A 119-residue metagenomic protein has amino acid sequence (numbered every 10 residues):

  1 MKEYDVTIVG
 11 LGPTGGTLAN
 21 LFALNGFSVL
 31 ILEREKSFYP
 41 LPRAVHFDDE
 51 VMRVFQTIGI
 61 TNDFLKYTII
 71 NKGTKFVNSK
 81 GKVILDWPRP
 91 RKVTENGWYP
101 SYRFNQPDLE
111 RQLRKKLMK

Functional and structural regions predicted by a protein language model:
M1-T14, L30: Beta1/beta-strand and adjacent pyrophosphate-binding region of the FAD-binding site in flavoprotein oxidoreductases
K2-E3, Y39-R43, F47: Accessory recognition modules or surfaces
G10, G26, G59: Conserved functional loop/turn residues at catalytic and ligand-binding sites
G16-T17, D49: Short alpha-helical segment within the catalytic ATP-binding CA
A23-R43: Glycine-rich FAD pyrophosphate-binding loop
R43, D48-M118: Active-site-adjacent segment of FAD-dependent monooxygenases/related oxidoreductases
